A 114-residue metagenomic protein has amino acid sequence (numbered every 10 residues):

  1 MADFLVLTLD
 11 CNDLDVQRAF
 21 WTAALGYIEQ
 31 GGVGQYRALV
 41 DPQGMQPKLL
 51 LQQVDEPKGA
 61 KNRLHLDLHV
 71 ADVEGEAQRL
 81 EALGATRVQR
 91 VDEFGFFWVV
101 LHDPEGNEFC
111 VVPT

Functional and structural regions predicted by a protein language model:
M1-R18, M45, L64, L68: N-terminal beta-strand motif that seeds the catalytic metal site of vicinal oxygen chelate
A2-L9, Q30-G31, A38-V40, M45-Q52 (+1 more regions): Vicinal oxygen chelate
D13-I28, E76, L80-A82: Amphipathic alpha-helical segments
D13-L14, D72, W98: Residue-level preference for nonpolar/small residues embedded in alpha-helices
D15, I28, L50-L51, R63: Intrinsically disordered, low-complexity regions enriched for glutamine and histidine
G34, G44-Q46, G59-R63: Short connector loops at helix/strand junctions that flank enzyme active sites, especially segments positioning acidic
A60-L80, A85: Mid-chain, well-packed structural core segment of small domains
